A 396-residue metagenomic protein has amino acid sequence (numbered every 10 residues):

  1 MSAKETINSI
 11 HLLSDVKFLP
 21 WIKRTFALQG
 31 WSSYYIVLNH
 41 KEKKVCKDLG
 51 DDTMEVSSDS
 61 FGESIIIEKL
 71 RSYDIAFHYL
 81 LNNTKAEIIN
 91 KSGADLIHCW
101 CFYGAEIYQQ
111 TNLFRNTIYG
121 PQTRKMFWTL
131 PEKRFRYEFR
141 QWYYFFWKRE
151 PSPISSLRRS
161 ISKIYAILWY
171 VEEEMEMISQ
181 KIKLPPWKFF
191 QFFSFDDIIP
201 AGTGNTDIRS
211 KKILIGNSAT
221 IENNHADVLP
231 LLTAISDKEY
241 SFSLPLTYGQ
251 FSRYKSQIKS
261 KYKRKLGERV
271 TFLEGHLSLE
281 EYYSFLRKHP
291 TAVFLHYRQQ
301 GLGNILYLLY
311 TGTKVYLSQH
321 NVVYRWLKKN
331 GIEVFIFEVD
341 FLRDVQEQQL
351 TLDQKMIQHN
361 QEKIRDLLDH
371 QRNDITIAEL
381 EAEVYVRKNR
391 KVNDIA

Functional and structural regions predicted by a protein language model:
H11, I66-K85, I97-Y103: Short N-terminal targeting/anchoring amphipathic segment
K17-P20, T220-A234: A conserved mid-protein helix/loop that constitutes part of the nucleotide-sugar donor-binding site
I75-A76, S92-E138: Active-site proximal beta-strand in glycosyltransferases
F135-W187: A short, active-site helix/loop in glycosyltransferases that binds the activated sugar's phosphate group
T203-N223, F242-S243, R365: Conserved donor-binding/catalytic core segment of Leloir-type glycosyltransferases
Q257-H276: Nucleotide-activated donor-binding/catalytic signature segment of Leloir-type glycosyltransferases, i.e., the conserved
S284-Y297: Acidic donor-binding loop of glycosyltransferase active sites
D344-A396: A charged, aromatic-enriched C-terminal amphipathic alpha-helix characteristic of glycosyltransferases across folds
